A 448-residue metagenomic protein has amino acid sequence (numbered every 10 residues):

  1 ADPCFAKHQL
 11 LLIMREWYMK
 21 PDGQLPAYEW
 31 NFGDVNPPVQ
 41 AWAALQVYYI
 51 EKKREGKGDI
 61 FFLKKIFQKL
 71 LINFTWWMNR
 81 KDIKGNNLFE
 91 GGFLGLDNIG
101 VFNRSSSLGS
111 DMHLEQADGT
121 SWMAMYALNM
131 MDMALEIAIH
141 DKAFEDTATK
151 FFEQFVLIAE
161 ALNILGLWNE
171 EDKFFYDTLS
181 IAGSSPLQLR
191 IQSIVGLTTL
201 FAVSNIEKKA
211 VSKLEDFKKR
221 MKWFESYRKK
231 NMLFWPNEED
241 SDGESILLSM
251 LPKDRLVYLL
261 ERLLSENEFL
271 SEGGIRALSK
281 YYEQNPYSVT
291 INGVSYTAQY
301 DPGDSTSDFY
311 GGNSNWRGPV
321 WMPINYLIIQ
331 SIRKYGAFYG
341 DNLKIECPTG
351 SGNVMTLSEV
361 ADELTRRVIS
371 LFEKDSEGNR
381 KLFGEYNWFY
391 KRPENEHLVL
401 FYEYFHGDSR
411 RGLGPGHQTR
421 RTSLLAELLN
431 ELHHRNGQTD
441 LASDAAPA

Functional and structural regions predicted by a protein language model:
A1-A448: Acidic, mature catalytic/reactive cores of soluble proteins
